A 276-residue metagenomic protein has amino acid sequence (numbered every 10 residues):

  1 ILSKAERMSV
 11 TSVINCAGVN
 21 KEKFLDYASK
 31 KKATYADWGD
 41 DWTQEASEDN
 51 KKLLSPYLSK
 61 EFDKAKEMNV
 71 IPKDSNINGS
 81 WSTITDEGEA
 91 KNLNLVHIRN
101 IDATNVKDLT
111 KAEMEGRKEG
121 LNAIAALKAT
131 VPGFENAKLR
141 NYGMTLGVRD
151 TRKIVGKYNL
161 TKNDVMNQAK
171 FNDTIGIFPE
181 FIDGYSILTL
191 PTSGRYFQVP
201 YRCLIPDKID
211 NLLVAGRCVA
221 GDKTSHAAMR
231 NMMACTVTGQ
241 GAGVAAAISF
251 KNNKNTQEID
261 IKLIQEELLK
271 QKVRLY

Functional and structural regions predicted by a protein language model:
I1-Y276: Flavin (FAD/FMN)-binding glycine-rich loop and adjacent Rossmann-like elements that form
